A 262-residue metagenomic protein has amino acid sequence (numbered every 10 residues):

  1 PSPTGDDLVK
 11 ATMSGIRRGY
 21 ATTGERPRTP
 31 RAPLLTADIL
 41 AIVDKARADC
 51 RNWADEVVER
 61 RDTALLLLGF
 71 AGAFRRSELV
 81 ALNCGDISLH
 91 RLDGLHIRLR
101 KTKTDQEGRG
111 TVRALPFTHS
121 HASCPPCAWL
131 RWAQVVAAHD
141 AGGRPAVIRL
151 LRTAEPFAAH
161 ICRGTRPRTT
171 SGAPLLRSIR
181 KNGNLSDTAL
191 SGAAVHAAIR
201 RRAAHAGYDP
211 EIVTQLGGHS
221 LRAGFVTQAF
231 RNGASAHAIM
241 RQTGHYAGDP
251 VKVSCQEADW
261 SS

Functional and structural regions predicted by a protein language model:
P1-S262: Extended, non-catalytic subsegments within catalytic or DNA/protein-binding/adaptor domains
